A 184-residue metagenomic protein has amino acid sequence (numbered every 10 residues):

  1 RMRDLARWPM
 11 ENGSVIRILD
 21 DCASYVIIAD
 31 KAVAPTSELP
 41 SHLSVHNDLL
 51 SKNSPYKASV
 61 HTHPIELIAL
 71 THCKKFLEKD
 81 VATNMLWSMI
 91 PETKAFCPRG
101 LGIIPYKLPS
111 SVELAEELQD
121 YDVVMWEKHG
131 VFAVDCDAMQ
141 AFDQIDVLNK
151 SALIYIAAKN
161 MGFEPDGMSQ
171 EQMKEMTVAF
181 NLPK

Functional and structural regions predicted by a protein language model:
R1-K184: Glycine-rich flexible loops
